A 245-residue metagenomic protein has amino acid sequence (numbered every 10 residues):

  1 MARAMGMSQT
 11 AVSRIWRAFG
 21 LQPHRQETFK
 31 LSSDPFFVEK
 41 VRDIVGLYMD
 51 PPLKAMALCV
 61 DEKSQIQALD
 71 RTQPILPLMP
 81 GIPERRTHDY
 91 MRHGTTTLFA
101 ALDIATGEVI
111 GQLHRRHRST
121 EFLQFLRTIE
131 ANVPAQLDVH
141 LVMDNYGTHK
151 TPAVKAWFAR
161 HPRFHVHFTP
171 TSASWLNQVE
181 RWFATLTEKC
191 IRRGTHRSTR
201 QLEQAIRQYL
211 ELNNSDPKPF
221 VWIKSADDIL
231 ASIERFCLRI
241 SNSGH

Functional and structural regions predicted by a protein language model:
M1-S33, M56, E62-A68: Conserved short alpha-helical interface segments
R3, V41-R127, I233-R239: Extended, low-complexity cationic-aromatic segments
L58-V60, V139-M143, H167-T169, I223-K224: Short beta-strand segments
D70, Q201-H245: C-terminal domain-tail junction helix/linker
R85-Y90, F158-Q178, G194-H196: RNase H-like polynucleotidyl transferase catalytic core
V109, V179-Q201, L212-N214: Active-site proximal helix-loop segment of RNase H-like, two-metal nucleases, encompassing DDE(D)
H117-R118, L141-P152, T171-L176, Q201: Acidic, metal-coordinating catalytic cores used for nucleic-acid/nucleotide bond scission and strand-transfer chemistry
